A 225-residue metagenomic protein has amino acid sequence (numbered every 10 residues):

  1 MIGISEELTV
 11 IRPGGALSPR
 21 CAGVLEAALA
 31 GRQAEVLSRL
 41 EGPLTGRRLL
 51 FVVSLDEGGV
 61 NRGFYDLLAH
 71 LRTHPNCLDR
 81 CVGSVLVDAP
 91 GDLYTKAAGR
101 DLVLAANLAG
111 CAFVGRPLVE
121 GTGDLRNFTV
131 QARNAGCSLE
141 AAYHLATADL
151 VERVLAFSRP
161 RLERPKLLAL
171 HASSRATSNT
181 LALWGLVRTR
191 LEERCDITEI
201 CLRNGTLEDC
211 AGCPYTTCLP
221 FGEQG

Functional and structural regions predicted by a protein language model:
M1-T73, H144-G225: N-terminal beta1-alpha1-beta2 submodule of the flavodoxin-like/Rossmannoid cofactor-binding fold
S5, C77-R80: A glycine-biased structural micro-motif
D79-G83, P165-L168: A short alpha-helix capping/helix-coil boundary motif
R80-N127, C137-A146: Short, glycine-/small-residue-rich phosphate/pyrophosphate-handling segment
D101, A132-R133, P214-C218: Short, hinge-like loop/turn segments at secondary-structure boundaries
D124-V130, L207-A211: Short acidic/His/Gly/Ser-rich catalytic and metal-binding motifs that mark active-site loops of diverse hydrolases
R133-E140, L219-G222: A polyampholytic, Gly/Pro-enriched intrinsically disordered region
